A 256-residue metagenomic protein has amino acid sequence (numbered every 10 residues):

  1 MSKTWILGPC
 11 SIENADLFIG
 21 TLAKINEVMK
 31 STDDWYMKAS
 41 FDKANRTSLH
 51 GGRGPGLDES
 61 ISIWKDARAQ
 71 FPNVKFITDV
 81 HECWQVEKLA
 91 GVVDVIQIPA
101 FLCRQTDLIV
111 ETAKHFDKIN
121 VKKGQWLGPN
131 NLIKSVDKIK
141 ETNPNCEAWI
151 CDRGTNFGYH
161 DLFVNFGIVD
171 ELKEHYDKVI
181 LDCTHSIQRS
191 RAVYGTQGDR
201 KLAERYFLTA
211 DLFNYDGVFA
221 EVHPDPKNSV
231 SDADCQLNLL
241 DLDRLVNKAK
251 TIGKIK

Functional and structural regions predicted by a protein language model:
I6, Y36-K38, I77, Q97 (+4 more regions): Conserved beta-strand positions in the central sheet of alpha/beta enzyme cores
I6-A15, Y36-L57, V222-D232: Glycine-rich, proline-tolerant flexible connector loops at the mouths of alpha/beta enzymes
E13-T21, G51-E59, A100, L127 (+5 more regions): Alpha-helix N-cap and loop-to-helix initiation/capping positions
F18-N26, E87, G91-F101, T106-H115 (+1 more regions): A short alpha/beta connector and helix-capping loop motif
K24-S31, H50-I77, E111-K118, I168-V179 (+2 more regions): Alpha-helix-loop-beta-strand connector modules within alpha/beta enzyme cores
M37, V193-K256: C-terminal alpha-helical cap/extension of soluble enzyme domains
P55-G56, F71-Q85, D94-L108, D117-P129 (+2 more regions): Catalytic beta/alpha-barrel core
F116-V222: Catalytic alpha/beta core domains of metabolic enzymes, predominantly
